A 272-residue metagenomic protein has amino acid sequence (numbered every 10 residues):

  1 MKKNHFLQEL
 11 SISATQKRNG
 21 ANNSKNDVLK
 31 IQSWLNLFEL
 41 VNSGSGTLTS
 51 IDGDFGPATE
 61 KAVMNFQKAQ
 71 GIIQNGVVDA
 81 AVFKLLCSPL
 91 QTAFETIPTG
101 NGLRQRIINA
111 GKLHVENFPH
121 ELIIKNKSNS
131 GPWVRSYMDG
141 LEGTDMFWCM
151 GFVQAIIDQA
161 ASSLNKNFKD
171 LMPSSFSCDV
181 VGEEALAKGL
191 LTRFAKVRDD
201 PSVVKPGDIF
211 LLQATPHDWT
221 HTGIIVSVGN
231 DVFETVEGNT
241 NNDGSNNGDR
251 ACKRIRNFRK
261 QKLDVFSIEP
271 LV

Functional and structural regions predicted by a protein language model:
M1-G53, A93-Q105, H114-E116: Acidic, Ser/Thr/Pro/Gly-enriched interdomain connector segments
S33-W34, P57, K61, K112-P201: Secreted/periplasmic proteins that engage bacterial cell-wall peptidoglycan
S50-G53, G76, H217: Acidic, glycine-anchored loop motifs typical of Ca2+
V63-F66: Conserved hydrophobic/aromatic packing and binding residues within compact polymer-binding modules
F83-P89: Short, basic amphipathic alpha-helical segments that act as recognition/interaction helices in nucleic-acid-binding
S163-S245: ...with weaker cross-activation on analogous glycine-rich loops/strands in unrelated enzymes
G248-V272: Low-complexity, Gly/Ser/Thr/Pro-rich intrinsically disordered linker/tail segments
